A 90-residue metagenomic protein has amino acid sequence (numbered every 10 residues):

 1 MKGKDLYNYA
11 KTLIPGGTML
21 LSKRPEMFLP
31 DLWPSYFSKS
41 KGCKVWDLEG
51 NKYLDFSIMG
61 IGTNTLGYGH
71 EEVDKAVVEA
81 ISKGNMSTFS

Functional and structural regions predicted by a protein language model:
M1, S40, Y68, E72: Conserved active-site and cofactor/substrate-binding residues in soluble primary-metabolism enzymes
M1-K39, A80-I81: Active-site-adjacent loop/helix segments that line or gate small-molecule/cofactor pockets in enzymes
I14-P15, V45-E49, G69-D74: Short hydrophobic/aromatic-rich motifs at helix boundaries and adjacent loops
P34-F56: Active-site and channel-lining beta-strand-loop segments that bind or position nucleotide-derived/phosphorylated
K52-S90: Glycine-rich loop-to-alpha-helix module at the N-terminal edge of alpha/beta enzyme cores
